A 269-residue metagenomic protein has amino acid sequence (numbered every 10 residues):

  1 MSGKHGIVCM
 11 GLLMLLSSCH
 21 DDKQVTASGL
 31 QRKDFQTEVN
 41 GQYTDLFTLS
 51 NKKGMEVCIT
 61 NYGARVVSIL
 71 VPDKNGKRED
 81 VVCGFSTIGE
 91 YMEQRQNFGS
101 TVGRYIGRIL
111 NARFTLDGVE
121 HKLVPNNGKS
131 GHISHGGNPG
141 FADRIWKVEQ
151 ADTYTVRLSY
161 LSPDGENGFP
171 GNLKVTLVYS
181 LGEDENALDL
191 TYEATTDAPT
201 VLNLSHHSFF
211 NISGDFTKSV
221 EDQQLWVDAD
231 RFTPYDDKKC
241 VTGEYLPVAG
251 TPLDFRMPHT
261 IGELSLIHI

Functional and structural regions predicted by a protein language model:
M1-I7: Bacterial N-terminal signal peptides that target proteins for export
I7-M14: Sec-dependent N-terminal signal peptides
L16-S18: C-terminal motif of bacterial Sec signal peptides marking the signal peptidase cleavage site
V25-K52, E120, V124-E185: Extended, loop-rich substrate-binding clefts of extracytoplasmic carbohydrate-active enzymes
Q36-F85, R104-I106, L110-P125: Beta-strand-rich N-terminal accessory domains
T48-N51, M55-N61, L161-T217: Acidic, contiguous internal or C-terminal segments within carbohydrate-active enzymes that form a structured patch used
K77-F141, K239-A249, L253-F255, T260: Active-site loop/turn microenvironments that scaffold catalytic and metal-binding pockets
I267-I269: Conserved small/polar residues in nucleotide/adenosyl-binding loops
